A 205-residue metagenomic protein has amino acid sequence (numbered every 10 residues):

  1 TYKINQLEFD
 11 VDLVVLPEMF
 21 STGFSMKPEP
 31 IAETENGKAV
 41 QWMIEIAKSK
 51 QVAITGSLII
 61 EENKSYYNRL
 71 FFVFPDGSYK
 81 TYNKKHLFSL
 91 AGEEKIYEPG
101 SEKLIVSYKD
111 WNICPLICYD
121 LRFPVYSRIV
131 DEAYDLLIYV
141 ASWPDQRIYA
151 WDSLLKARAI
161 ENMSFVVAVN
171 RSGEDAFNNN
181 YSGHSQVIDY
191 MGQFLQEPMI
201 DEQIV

Functional and structural regions predicted by a protein language model:
Y2-P75, K80, P144-K156, S164: Cys-nucleophile CN-hydrolase/nitrilase-fold catalytic domain and related Cys-dependent amidase chemistry that acts on
P17, T22, E29, K85-F88 (+5 more regions): Flexible, active-site-adjacent loop/turn segments at secondary-structure boundaries
T22, F71, Y82-F88, Q186 (+1 more regions): Short beta->alpha transition motifs characteristic of CBS
G37-T55, R122-I204: CN hydrolase (nitrilase-like) catalytic-core segments centered on the catalytic cysteine and neighboring Lys/Glu
G56-L58, R69-F72, L104, S185-V187 (+1 more regions): Short beta-strand scaffold segments in enzyme catalytic cores
E61-E132, Q146-S153: Active-site catalytic loop in hydrolytic enzyme cores
